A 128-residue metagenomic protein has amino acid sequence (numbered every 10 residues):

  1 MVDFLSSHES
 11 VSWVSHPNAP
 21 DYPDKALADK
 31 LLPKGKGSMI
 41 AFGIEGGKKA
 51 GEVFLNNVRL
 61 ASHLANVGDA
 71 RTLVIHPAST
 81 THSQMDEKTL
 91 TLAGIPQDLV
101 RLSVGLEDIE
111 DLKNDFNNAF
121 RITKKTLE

Functional and structural regions predicted by a protein language model:
M1-N66, M85-T91: Conserved small-domain helix->loop->beta segment predominantly found in fold-type I
K36-S38, G68-A70, P96-D98: A generic structural signal for well-ordered coil/turn residues at beta-strand boundaries that shape enzyme active-site
K49, N56, T72-E128: PLP-dependent enzyme catalytic core of the Aspartate aminotransferase-like
L64-V67, T126-E128: Conserved short beta-strand edge segments in small beta-sheet-based binding/regulatory domains
